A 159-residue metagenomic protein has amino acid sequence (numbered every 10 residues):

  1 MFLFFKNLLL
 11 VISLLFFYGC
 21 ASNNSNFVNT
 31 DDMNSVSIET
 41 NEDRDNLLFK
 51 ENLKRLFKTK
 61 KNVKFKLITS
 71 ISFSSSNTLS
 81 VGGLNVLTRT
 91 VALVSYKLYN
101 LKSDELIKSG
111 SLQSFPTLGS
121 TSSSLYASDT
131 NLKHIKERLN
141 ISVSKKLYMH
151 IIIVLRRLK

Functional and structural regions predicted by a protein language model:
M1-L8: Bacterial N-terminal signal peptides that target proteins for export
L9-L14: Hydrophobic alpha-helical targeting segments used for export or membrane insertion
F16-G19: C-terminal motif of bacterial Sec signal peptides marking the signal peptidase cleavage site
A21-N23: Bacterial signal peptide processing site
S25, T30-M33, N131-K159: Compositionally biased, intrinsically disordered linkers/stalks adjacent to structured regions
V28-L67, V81-N85: Start-of-domain marker
R55, K60-S111, F115-E137, I141 (+1 more regions): Surface-exposed short loop/turn segments
